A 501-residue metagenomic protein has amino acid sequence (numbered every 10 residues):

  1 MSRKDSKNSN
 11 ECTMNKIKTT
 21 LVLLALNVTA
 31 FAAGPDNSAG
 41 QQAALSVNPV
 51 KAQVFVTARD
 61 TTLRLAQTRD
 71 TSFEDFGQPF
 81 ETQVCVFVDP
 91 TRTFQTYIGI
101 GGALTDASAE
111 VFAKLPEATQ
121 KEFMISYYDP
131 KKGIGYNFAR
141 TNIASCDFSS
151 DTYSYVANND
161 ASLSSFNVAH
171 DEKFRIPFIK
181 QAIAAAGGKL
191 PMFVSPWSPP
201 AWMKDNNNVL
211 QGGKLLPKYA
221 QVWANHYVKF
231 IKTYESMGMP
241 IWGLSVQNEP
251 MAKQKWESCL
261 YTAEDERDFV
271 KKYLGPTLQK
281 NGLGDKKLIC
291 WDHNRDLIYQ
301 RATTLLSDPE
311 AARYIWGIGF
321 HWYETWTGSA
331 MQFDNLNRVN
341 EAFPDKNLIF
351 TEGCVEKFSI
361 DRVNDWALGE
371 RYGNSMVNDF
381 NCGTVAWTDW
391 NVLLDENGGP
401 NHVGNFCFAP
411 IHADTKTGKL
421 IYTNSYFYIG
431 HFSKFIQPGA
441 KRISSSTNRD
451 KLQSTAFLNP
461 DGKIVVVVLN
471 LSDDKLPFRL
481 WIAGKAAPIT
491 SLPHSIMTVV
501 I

Functional and structural regions predicted by a protein language model:
M1-V47: Bacterial Sec-dependent N-terminal signal peptides
L65-I241, T262, K272: N-terminal catalytic cores of secreted or lumenal carbohydrate-active enzymes
G102, G135, M192, L244 (+5 more regions): Conserved, mostly hydrophobic/aromatic
K132-A139, G187-P191, M237-G243, L283-K287 (+5 more regions): Loop/turn elements at helix/coil->beta-strand transitions in domains of secreted/extracellular proteins
V222-K229, T233-P240, P250-E356: Active-site neighborhood of glycoside hydrolase catalytic domains
N347-Y428, T447: Aromatic/acidic polysaccharide-binding cleft in carbohydrate-active enzymes
K434, S445-A483, H494: Carbohydrate-binding surface patches
L492-I501: C-terminal beta-strand-rich structural cap/linker in extracellular carbohydrate-active enzymes
